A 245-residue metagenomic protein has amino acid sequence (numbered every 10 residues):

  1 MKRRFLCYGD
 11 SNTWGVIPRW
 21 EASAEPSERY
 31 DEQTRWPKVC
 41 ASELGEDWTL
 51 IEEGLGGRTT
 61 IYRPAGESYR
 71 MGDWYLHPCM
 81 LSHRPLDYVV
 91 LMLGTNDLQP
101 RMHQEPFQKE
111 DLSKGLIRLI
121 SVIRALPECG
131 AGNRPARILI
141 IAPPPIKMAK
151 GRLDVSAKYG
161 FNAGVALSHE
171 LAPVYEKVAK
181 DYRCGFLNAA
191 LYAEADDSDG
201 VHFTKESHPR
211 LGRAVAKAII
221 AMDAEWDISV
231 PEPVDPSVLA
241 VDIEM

Functional and structural regions predicted by a protein language model:
M1-G54, L81-H83, P209-R210: Serine-esterase "nucleophile elbow" of acetyl-processing enzymes
N12, R19, G57, N96 (+1 more regions): Residue-level marker for beta-strand->alpha-helix junctions and adjacent short loops that shape enzyme
A22, L55-R58, L191-A195: Short linear capping/connector segments at secondary-structure termini
E28-R29, A65-R70, G164: Short, flexible loop segments at the rims of nucleotide/cofactor-binding pockets, characterized by
G56-E67: N-terminal beta-loop-helix "entrance" segment that forms/cooperates in small-molecule cofactor or anionic ligand
M71-M245: Alpha-helical cap/lid subdomain in secreted, periplasmic, or secretory-pathway luminal O-acyl-processing enzymes
